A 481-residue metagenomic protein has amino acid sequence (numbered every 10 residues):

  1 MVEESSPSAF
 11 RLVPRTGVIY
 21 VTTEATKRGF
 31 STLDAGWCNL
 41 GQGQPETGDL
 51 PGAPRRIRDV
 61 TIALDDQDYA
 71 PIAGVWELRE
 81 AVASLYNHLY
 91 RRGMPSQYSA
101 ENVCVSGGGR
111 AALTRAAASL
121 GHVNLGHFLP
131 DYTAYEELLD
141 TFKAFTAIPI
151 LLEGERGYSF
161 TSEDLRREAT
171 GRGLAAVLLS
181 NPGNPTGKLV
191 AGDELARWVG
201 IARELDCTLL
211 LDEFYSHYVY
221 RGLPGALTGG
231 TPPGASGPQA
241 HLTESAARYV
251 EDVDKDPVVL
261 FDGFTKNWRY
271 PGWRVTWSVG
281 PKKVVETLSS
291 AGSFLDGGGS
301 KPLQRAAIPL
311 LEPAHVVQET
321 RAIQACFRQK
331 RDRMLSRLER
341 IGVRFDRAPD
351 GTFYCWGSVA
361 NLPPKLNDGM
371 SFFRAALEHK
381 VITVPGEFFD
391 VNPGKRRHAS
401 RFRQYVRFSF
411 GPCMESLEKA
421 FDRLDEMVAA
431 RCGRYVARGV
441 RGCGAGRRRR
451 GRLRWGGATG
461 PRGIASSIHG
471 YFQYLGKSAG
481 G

Functional and structural regions predicted by a protein language model:
E4-G107, L311-H315, R431, G446 (+3 more regions): N-terminal small-domain helix-loop-helix segment of the aminotransferase-like
V21, L40, V82, V103 (+11 more regions): Generic structural signal for small/hydrophobic residues in well-ordered secondary structure, especially within
G41, G280, F353-L366, T383-F421 (+1 more regions): Conserved PLP-binding active-site segment of the aspartate aminotransferase-like
D66-L205, S216-V253, V259, R347 (+4 more regions): Conserved core of the PLP fold type I
L85, L138-T141, T231, S236 (+4 more regions): Conserved core segment of the aminotransferase class I/II
T146-A147, L209, F345, T383: Hydrophobic beta-strand scaffold residues
I308, Q324-L335, F345-A360, R401: Conserved glycine-rich beta-strand-loop-beta hairpin in the small C-terminal domain of fold type I
